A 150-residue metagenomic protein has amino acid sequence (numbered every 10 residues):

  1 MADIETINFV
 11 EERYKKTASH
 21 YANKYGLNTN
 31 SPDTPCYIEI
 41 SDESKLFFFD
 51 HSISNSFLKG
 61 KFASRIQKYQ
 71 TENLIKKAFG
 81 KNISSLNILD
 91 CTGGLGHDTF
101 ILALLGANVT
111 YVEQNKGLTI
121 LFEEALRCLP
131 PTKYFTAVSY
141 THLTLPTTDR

Functional and structural regions predicted by a protein language model:
A2-S84: S-adenosyl-L-methionine
Y25-T29, V109, K133: Residue-level detector of short coil/turn "hinge" positions at structural boundaries
N87-L89, L95-P131: SAM cofactor-binding core of SAM-dependent methyltransferases, primarily the Rossmann-like beta-alpha-beta module
P130-S139: Short mixed-charge
T141-T147: Conserved small/polar residues in nucleotide/adenosyl-binding loops
R150: S-adenosylmethionine
